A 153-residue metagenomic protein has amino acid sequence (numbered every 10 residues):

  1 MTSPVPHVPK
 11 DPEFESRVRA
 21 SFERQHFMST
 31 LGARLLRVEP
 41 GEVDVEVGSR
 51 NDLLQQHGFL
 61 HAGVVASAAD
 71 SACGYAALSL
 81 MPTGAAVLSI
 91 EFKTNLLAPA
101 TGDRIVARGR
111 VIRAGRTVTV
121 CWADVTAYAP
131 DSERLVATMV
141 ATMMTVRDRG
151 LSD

Functional and structural regions predicted by a protein language model:
M1-D153: Terminal targeting signals and extreme-terminal segments of soluble enzymes
